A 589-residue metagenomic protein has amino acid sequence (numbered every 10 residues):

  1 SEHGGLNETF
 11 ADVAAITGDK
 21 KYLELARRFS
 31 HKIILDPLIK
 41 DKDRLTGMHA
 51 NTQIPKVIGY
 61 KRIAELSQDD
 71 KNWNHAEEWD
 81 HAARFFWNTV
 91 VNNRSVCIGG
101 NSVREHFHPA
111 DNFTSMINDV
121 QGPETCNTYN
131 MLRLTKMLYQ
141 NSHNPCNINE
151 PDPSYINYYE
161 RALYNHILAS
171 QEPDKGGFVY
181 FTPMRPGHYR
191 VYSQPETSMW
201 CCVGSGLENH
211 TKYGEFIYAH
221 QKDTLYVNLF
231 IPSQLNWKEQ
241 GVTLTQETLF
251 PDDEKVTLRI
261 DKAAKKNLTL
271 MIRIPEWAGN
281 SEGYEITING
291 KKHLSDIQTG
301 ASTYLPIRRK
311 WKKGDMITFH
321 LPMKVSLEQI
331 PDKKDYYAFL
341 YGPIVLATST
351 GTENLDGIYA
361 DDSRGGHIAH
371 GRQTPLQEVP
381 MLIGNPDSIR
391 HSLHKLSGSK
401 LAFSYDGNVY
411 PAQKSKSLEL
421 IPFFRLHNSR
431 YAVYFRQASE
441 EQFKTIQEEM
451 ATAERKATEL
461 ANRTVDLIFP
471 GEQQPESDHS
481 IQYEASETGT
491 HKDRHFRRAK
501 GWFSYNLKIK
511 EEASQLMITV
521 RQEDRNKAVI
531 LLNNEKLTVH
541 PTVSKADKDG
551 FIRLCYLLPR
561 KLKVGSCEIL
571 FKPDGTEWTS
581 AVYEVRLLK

Functional and structural regions predicted by a protein language model:
H3-K21, L25, A50-T89, H108-I274: Aromatic (Trp/Tyr) and acidic
A26, N157-N165, S170, D174-R259 (+8 more regions): C-terminal beta-rich recognition modules with glycine/proline-rich loops and embedded aromatic residues
H31-L35, N88-N92: Amphipathic alpha-helical segments of tetratricopeptide repeats
I39-G47, F113-Q121, Y304: Active-site-adjacent structural elements in folded domains
R94-F113: Flexible glycine/proline-rich, aromatic-decorated loop/lid segments
P232, P275-W277, T287-H293, L532-L537: Change "in extracellular beta-sheet-rich domains … of secreted and cell-surface proteins" to "in beta-sheet-rich domains
K265-I288, L516-I518: Beta-strand-rich binding/interaction modules
K292-G314, H320-K334, Y483-Q515, T519-K589: Beta-strand-rich ligand-recognition modules
